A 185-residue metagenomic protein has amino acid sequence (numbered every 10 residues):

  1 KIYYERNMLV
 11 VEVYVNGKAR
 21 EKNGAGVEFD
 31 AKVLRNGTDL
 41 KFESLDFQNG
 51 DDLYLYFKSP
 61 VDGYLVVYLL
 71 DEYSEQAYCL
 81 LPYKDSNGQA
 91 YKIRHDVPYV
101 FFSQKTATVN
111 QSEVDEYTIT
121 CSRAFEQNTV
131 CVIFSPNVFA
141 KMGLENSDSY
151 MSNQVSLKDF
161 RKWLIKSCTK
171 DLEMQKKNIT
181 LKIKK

Functional and structural regions predicted by a protein language model:
K1-K185: Secretory-pathway glycoprotein ectodomains that are cysteine- and/or Ser/Thr/Pro-rich
